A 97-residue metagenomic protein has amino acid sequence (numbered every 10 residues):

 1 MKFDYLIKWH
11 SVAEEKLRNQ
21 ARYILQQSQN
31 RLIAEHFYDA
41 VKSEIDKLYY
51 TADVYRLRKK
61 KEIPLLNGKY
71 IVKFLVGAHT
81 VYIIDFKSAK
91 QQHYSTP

Functional and structural regions predicted by a protein language model:
M1-Y38: Arg/Lys-rich, positively charged N-terminal/basic patches that mediate binding to nucleic acids
A13, V41, F74: GIY-YIG nuclease signature motif recognition
E15-R18, D53, L57-P64, Q92-P97: Charged, low-complexity, helix/coiled-coil-prone segments
K16-R22, Q29-L32, S43, K47 (+2 more regions): Catalytic cores of transferase enzymes with a strong primary signal for eukaryotic protein kinases
H36, V54-R56, V76-A78: Juxtamembrane/interface motifs at transmembrane-helix termini
D39-N67: A short, surface-exposed loop/turn module that caps and links secondary-structure elements
N67-P97: Enriched for short, Lys/Arg-rich terminal
